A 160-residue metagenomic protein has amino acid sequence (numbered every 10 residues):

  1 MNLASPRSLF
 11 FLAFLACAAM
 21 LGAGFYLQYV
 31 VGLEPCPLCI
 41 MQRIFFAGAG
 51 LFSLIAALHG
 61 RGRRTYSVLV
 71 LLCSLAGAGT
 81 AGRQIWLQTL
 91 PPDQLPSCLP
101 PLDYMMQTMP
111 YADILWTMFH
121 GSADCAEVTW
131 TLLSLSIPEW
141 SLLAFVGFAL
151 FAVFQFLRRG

Functional and structural regions predicted by a protein language model:
A4-F14, I55-A78, L150, F154: Interfacial segments of alpha-helical transmembrane regions
A16-A23, A49-F52, C73-R83, G147-F151: Membrane-embedded alpha-helical transmembrane segments of multi-pass integral membrane proteins
C17-E34, S53-A56, Q88, W116-T117: Immediate flanking context of iron-sulfur cluster ligation sites
A23-Q28, A76-P91, Q107-T108: C-terminal TM-helix exit segments that contain a strictly Trp-centered aromatic cap at the helix terminus
L33-R43, P96-L99: Non-cytosolic membrane-interface motifs at loop->transmembrane helix junctions
L38-G48, M105, A112, L132-V146: Membrane-interface loop-to-helix entry segments
T89-L135: Extracytosolic (periplasmic/ER-lumenal) interhelical loops and adjacent juxtamembrane/interface segments of multi-pass
F119-G160: A hydrophobic membrane-anchoring alpha-helix module
